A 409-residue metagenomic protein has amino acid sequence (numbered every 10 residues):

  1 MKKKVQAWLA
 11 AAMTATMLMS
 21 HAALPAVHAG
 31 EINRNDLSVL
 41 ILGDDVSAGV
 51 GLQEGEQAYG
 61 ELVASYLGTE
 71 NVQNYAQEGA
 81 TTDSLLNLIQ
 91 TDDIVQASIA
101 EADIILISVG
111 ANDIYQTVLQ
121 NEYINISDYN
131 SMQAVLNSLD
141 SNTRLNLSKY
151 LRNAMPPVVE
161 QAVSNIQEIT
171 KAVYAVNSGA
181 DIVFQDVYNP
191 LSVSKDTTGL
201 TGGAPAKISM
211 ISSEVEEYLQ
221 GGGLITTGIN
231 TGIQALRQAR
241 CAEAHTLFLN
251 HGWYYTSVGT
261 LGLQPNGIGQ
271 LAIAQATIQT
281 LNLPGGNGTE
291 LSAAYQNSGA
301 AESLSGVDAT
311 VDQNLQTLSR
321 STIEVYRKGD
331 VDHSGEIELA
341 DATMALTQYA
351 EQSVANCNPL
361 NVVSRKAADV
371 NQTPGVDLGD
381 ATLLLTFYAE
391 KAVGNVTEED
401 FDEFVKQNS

Functional and structural regions predicted by a protein language model:
M1-A12: Bacterial N-terminal signal peptides that target proteins for export
L18-R34: Sec-dependent signal peptide cleavage junction
L24-P25, V307-S409: Cellulosome-associated attachment modules in secreted, modular CAZymes
A29-E78, Q96: Serine-esterase "nucleophile elbow" of acetyl-processing enzymes
G30-N35, L86-I105, E168-G179: Short amphipathic alpha-helices and their capping/turn segments at secondary-structure boundaries
S38-G43, S47-A48, N71-A76, D103-S108 (+3 more regions): Structural recognition of the beta-strand scaffold that forms the well-ordered cores of secreted hydrolase catalytic
S84-P157, N189-L191: Oxyanion-hole/transition-state-stabilizing segment in secreted/luminal serine hydrolases and related acyltransferases
V187-S321, D369: Catalytic His-Asp segment of secreted/periplasmic serine-dependent ester chemistry enzymes
